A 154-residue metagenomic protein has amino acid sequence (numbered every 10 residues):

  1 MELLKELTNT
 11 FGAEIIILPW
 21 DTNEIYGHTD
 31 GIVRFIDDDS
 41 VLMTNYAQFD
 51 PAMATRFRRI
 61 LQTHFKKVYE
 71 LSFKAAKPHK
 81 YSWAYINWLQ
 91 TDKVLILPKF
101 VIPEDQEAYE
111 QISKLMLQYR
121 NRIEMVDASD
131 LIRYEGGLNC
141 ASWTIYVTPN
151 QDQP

Functional and structural regions predicted by a protein language model:
M1-P154: Histidine/cysteine-enriched polar flanking segments
